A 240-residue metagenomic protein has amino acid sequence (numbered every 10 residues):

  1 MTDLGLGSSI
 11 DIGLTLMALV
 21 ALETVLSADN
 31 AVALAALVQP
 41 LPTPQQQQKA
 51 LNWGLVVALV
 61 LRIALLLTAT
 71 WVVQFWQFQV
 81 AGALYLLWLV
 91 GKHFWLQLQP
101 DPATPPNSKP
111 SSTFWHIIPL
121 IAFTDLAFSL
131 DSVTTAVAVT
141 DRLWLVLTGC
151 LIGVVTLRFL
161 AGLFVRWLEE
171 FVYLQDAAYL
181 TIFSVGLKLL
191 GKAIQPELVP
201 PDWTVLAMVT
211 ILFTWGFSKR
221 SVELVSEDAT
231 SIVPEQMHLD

Functional and structural regions predicted by a protein language model:
M1-D240: Multi-pass alpha-helical transmembrane bundle typical of ion/small-solute transporters and intramembrane aspartyl
